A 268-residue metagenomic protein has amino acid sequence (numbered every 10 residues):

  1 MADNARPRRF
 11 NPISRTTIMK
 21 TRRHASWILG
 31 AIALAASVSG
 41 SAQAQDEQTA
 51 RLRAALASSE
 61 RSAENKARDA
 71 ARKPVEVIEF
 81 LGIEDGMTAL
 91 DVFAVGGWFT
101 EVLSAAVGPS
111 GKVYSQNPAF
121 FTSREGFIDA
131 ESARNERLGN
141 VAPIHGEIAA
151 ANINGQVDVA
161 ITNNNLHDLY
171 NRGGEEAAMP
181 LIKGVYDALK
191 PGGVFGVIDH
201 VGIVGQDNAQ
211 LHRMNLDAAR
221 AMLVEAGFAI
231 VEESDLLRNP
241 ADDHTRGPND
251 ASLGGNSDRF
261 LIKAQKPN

Functional and structural regions predicted by a protein language model:
R51-F80, E84: Class I SAM-dependent methyltransferase Rossmann-like catalytic core, especially the SAM/SAH-binding loop
G86-V95: Conserved class I S-adenosyl-L-methionine
S104-A105, E176-P191: A short glycine-rich, Lys/Arg-flanked "PGG" loop and its adjoining helix->strand segment in the class I
E125-A151: S-adenosyl-L-methionine
A151-A160: A short acidic, Gly/Pro-enriched loop at the edge of an enzyme's catalytic core that lines a small-molecule cofactor
G192-H200: Conserved beta-strand signature within the Rossmann-like core of class I S-adenosyl-L-methionine
N208-E233: Conserved Class I S-adenosyl-L-methionine
D243-N268: Core SAM-dependent methyltransferase catalytic element
